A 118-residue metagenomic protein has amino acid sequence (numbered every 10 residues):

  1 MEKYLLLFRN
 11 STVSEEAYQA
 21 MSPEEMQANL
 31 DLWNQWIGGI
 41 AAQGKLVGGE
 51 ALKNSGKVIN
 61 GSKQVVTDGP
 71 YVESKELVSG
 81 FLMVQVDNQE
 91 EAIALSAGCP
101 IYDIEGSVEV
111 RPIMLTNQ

Functional and structural regions predicted by a protein language model:
M1-Q118: Conserved, structured core segments of small domains
